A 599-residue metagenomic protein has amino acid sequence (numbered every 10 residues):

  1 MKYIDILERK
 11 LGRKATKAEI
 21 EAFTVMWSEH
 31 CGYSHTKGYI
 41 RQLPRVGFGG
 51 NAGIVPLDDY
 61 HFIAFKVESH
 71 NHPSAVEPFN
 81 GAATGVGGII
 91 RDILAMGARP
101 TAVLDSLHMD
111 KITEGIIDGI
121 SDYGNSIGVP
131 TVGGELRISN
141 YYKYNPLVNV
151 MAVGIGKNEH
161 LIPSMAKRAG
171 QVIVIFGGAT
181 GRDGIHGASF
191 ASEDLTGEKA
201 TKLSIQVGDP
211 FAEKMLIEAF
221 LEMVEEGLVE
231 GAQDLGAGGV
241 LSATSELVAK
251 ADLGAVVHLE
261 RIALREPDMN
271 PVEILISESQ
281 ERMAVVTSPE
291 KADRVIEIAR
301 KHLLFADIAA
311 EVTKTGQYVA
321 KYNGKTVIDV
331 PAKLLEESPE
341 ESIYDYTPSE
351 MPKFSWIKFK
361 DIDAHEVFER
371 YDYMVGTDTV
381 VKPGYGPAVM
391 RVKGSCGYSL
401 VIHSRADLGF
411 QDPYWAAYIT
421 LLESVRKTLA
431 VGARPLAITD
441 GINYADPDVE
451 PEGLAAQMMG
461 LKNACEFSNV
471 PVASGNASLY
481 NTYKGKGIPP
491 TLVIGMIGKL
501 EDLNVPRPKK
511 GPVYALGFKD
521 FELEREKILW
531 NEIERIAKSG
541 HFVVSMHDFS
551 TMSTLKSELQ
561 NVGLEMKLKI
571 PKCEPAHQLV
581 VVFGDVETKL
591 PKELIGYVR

Functional and structural regions predicted by a protein language model:
M1-R599: Glycine/proline-enriched, intrinsically flexible loops and inter-domain linkers
